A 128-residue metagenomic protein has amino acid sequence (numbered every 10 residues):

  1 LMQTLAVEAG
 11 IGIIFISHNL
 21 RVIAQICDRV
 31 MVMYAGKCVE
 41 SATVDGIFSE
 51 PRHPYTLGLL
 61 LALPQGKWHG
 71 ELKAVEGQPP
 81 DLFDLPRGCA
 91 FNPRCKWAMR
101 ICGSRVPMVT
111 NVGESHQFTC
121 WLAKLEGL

Functional and structural regions predicted by a protein language model:
L1-G70: P-loop NTP-binding/switch modules centered on Walker-like glycine-rich loops
T43-L128: Charged, flexible cofactor/metal-binding loops and thiol motifs
